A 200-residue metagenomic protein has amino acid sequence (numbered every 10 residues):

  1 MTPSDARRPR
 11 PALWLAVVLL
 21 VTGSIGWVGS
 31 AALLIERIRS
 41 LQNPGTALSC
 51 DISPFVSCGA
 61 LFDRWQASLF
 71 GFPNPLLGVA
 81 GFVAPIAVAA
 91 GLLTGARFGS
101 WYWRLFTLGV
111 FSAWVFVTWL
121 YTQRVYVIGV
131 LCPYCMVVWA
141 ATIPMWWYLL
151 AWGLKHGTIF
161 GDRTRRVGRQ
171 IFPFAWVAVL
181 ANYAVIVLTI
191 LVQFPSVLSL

Functional and structural regions predicted by a protein language model:
M1-L200: Secretory/periplasmic and organellar redox-cofactor proteins
